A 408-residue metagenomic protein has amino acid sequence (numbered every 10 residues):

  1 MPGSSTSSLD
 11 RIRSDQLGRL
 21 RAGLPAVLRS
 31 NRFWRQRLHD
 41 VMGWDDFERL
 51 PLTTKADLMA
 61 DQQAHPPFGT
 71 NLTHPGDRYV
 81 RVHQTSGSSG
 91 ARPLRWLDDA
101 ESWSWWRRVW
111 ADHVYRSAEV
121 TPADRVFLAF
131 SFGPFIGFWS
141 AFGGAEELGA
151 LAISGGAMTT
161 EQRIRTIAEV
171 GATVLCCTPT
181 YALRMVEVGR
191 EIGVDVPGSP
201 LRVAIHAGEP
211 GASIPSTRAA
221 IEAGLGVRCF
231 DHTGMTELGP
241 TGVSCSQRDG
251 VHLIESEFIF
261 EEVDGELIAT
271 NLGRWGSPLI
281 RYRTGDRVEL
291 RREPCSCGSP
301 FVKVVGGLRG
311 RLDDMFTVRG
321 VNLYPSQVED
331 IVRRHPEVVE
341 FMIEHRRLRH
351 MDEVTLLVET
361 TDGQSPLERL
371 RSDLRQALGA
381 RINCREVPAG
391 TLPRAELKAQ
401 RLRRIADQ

Functional and structural regions predicted by a protein language model:
M1-A26, L148-Q408: Active-site glycine/GP-rich loop and adjacent strand/helix microenvironment that borders small-molecule binding pockets
M1-R116, T121, S199, H350-T355 (+2 more regions): Nucleotide 5′-phosphate-binding alpha/beta core
F33, F47, F68, Y115 (+7 more regions): Phenylalanine-focused residue identity feature
R37-H39, F47, V114-Y115, A145 (+3 more regions): Hydrophobic alpha-helix position signal
A100-R116, R125-R184: AMP-binding/adenylate-forming
T121-P122, Y324: Helix N-cap / loop-to-helix initiation motif
